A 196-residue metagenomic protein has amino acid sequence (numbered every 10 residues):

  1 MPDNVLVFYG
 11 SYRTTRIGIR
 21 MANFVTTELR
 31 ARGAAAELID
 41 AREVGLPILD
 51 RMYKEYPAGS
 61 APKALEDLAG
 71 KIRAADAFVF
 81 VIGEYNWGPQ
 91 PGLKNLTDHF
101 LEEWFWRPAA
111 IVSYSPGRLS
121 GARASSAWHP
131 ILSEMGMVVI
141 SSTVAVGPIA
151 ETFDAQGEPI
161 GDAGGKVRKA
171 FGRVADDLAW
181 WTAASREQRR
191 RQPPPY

Functional and structural regions predicted by a protein language model:
M1-I82, N86-N95, H99-E102, P159-Y196: N-terminal beta1-alpha1-beta2 submodule of the flavodoxin-like/Rossmannoid cofactor-binding fold
F105-R107: His-Asp phosphorelay/catalytic-motif detector in bacterial-type signaling
A109-A150, G165-K169: Short, glycine-/small-residue-rich phosphate/pyrophosphate-handling segment
G147-G161: Short helix/strand-capping connector loops at secondary-structure junctions
